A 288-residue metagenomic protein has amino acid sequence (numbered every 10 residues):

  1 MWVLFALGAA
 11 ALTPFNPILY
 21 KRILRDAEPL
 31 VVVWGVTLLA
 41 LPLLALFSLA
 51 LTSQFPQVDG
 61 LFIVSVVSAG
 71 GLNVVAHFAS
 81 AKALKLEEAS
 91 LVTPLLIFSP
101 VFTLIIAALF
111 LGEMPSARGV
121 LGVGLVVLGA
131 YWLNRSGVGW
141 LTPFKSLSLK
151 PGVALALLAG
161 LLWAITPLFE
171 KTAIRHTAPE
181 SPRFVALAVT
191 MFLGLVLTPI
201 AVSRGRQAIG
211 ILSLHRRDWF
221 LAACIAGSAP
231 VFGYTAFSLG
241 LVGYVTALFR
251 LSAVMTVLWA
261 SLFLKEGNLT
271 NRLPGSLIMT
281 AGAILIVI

Functional and structural regions predicted by a protein language model:
M1-F15, Y20-V31, G35-G71, V75-E87 (+4 more regions): Membrane-interface interhelical linkers
M1-L7, V101-L161, G267-I288: Juxtamembrane helix-loop boundary signature in multi-pass membrane transporters
G8, G35-V36, L95-F98, R118-L121 (+3 more regions): Hydrophobic core positions of alpha-helical segments in small-molecule transporters and transporter systems
P14, A45, G70-V75, P100-I105 (+8 more regions): Hydrophobic/small/kink-forming positions within alpha-helical transmembrane segments of polytopic membrane proteins
I23, V32, A83, L95 (+6 more regions): Hydrophobic/aromatic residues within transmembrane alpha-helices of multi-pass small-molecule transporters
P29-L30, A89, P115, P179-R183 (+1 more regions): Membrane-helix interface/capping residues of multi-pass secondary transporters
L38-L44, L95-L109, F192-V196, A229-F232 (+2 more regions): Alpha-helical transmembrane segments of compact multi-pass small-molecule transporters, enriched in specific families
L44-L51, H77, L104-A107, V126-N134 (+3 more regions): Structural signal for membrane-spanning alpha-helices in multi-pass inner-membrane proteins, emphasizing helix cores
